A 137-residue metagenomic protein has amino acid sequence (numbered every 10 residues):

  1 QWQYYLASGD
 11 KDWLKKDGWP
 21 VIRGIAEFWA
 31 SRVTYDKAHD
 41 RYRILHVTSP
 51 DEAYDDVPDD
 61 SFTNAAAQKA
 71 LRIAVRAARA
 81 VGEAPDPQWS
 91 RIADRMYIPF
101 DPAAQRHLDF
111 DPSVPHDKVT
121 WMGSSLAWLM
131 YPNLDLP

Functional and structural regions predicted by a protein language model:
W2-K16, G24-S90: The feature captures the catalytic groove of carbohydrate-active enzymes
K16, A65, R72, R76-P137: Active-site core of glycosidic bond-cleaving carbohydrate-active enzymes
